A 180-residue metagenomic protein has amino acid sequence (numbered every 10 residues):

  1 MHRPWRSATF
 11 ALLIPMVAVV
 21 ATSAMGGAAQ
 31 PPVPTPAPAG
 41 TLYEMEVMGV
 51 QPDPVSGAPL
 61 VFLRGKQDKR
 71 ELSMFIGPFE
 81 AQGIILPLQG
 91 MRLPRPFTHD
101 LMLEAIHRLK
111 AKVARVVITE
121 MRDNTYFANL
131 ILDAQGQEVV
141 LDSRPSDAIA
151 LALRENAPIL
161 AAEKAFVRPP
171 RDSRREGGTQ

Functional and structural regions predicted by a protein language model:
M1-I14: Bacterial N-terminal signal peptides that target proteins for export
A11-S23: Bacterial N-terminal signal peptides
A21-P32: Signal peptide processing junction and immediate N-terminal pro/mature segment of secreted/exported proteins
Q30-P78, Q82-I149, L153-Q180: Divalent-cation
